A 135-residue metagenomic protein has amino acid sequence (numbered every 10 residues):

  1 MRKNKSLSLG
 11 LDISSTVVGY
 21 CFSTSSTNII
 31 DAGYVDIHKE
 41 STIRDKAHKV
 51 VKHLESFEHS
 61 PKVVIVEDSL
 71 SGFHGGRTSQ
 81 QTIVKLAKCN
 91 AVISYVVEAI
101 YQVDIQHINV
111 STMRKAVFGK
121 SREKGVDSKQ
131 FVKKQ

Functional and structural regions predicted by a protein language model:
M1-Q135: Phosphate- and other anionic-substrate recognition elements at nucleic-acid/protein interfaces
